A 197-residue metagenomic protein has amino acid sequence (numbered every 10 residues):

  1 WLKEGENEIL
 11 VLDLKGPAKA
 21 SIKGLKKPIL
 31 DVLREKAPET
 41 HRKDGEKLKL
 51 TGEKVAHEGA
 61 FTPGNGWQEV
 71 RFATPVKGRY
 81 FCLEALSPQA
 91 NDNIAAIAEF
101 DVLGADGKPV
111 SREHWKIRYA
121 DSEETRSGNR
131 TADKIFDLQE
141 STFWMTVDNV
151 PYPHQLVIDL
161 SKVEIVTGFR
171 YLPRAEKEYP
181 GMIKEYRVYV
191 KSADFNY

Functional and structural regions predicted by a protein language model:
W1-E8, L12-L14, G66-G78: Short, surface-exposed tryptophan/glycine-enriched loops that mediate extracellular molecular recognition
E4-L48: An acidic-aromatic loop/edge-strand motif
L30-L33, A56, R118, D148-P151: N-terminal non-cleavable signal-anchor helices
E39, K47-L50, P63-H114, D121-Y197: Aromatic, loop-rich ligand-recognition surfaces of beta-strand-rich domains
G52-F61: Solvent-exposed serine/threonine-rich low-complexity stretches and specific carbohydrate-binding patches
